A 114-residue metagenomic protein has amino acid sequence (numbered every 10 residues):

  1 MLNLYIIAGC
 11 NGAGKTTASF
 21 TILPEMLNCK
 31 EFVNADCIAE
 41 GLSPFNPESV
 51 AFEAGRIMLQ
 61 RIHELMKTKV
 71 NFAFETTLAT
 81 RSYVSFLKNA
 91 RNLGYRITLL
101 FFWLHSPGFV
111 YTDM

Functional and structural regions predicted by a protein language model:
L2: Short coil/loop residues immediately preceding or within conserved phosphate-binding loops of NTP-utilizing enzyme
I6-G9: The Walker A (P-loop) glycine that initiates the GxxxxGKT/S ATP-binding motif of P-loop NTPases
G12: Walker A (P-loop) phosphate-binding loop of P-loop NTPases
K15: Conserved lysine of the Walker
S19-V70: Conserved substrate/cofactor phosphate-moiety recognition/catalytic segment in nucleotide-dependent phosphotransferases
E25, C37-A39, A79-T80, W103-F109: Conserved nucleotide-binding/hydrolysis micro-motifs of P-loop NTPases
E53-L104: Glycine-rich phosphate-binding loop used to anchor ATP phosphates in small-molecule kinases, encompassing both
F86-N89, F109-D113: Alpha-helical scaffold elements adjacent to nucleotide-binding pockets in ATP/GTP-utilizing enzyme cores
